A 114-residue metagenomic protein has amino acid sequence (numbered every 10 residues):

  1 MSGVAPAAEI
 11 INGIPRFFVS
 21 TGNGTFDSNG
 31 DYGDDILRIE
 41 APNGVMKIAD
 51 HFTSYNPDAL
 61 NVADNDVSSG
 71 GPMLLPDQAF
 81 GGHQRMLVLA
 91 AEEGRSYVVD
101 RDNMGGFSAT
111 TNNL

Functional and structural regions predicted by a protein language model:
M1-L114: Noncatalytic, solvent-exposed loop/strand surfaces of beta-propeller-type extracellular/periplasmic domains
